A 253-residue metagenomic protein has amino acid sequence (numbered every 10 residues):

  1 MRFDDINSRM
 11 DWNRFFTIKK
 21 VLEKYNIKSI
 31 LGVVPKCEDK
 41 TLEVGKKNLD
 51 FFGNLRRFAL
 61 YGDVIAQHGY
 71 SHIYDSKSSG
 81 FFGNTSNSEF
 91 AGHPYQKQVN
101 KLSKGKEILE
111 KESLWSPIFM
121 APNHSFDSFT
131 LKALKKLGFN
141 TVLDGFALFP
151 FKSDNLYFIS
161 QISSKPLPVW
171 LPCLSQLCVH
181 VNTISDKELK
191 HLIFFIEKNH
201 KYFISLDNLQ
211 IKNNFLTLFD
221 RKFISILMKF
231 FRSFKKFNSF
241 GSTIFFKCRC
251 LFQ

Functional and structural regions predicted by a protein language model:
M1-F3, S29-L31, I65-H68, P117-F119 (+3 more regions): Hydrophobic faces of well-ordered beta-strands that scaffold small-molecule active sites in alpha/beta enzyme cores
M1-Y61, I108: Active-site beta->alpha N-cap acidic-glycine motif
I6, V34-E38, Y70-H72, F146-A147 (+3 more regions): Active-site beta-loop-alpha junctions enriched in small/polar residues
I6-R14, P35-F51, K77, Y95-Q96 (+3 more regions): Acidic-and-aromatic substrate-binding clefts and catalytic sites of carbohydrate-active enzymes
F15-K19, F52-R56, L102-K106, L131 (+1 more regions): Generic structural signal for well-ordered alpha-helices, preferentially at hydrophobic/aromatic core positions
N26-V33, V142, T183-Q253: C-terminal domain-boundary segment and adjacent tail
I73-T85: Short, flexible, mixed-charge acidic loops at enzyme active sites
E89-Q161, L189-K190: Catalytic domains of cell-wall/extracellular-matrix polysaccharide-remodeling enzymes, centered on de-N-acetylation
